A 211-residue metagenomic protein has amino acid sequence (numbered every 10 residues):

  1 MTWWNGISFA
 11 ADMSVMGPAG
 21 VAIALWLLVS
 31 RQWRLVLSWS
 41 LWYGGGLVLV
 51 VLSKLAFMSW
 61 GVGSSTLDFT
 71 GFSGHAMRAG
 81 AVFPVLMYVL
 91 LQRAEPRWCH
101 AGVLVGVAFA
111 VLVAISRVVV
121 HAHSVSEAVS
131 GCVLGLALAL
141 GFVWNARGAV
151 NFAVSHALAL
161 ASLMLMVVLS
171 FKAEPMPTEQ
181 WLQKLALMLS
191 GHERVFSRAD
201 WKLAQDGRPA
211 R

Functional and structural regions predicted by a protein language model:
M1-G44, V48-V50, K54-L55, P96-G102 (+2 more regions): Terminal transmembrane helix and immediately flanking juxtamembrane interfaces of multi-pass membrane proteins
M1-I7, W33, W60-L67, L86-P96 (+1 more regions): Short juxtamembrane and helix-loop transition motifs at transmembrane-helix boundaries in membrane proteins
L27-S38, V48-T66, T70, A81-L90: N-terminal membrane-targeting hydrophobic helices
L67-A81, V120-G131: Histidine-centered catalytic micro-motifs
S73-V118: Hydrophobic alpha-helical segments
